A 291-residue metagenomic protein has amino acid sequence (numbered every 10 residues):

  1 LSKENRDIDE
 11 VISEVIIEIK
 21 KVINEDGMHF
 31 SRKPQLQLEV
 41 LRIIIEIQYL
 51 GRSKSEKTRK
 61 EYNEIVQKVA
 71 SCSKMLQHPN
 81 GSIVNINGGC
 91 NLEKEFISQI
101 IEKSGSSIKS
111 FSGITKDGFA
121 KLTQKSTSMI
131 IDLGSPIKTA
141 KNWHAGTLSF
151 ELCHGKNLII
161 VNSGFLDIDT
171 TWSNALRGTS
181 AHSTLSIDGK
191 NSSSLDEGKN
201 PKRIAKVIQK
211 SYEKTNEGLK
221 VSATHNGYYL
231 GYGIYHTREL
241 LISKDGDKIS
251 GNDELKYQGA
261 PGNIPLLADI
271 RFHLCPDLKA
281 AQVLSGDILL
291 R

Functional and structural regions predicted by a protein language model:
L1-R6: Structured, charged N-terminal subsegments at the starts of enzyme catalytic cores and at intra-chain domain/subunit
D7, V11, V15, K33-V40 (+2 more regions): Secondary-structure capping and boundary motifs in well-ordered enzyme cores
D9-S13, E56-I65, V283-I288: Short alpha-helical "patches" and their helix-cap loops
E14-K21, C72, L76: Residue position in alpha-helical solenoids
I16-R32: Acidic/His metal-coordination segments adjacent to aromatic residues that form catalytic metal sites in metalloenzymes
E18, E102-G105, N191: Short, charged, low-hydrophobicity "junction" segments
G27-D167: Carbohydrate-active enzyme catalytic cores, enriched for enzymes that act on polyanionic acidic polysaccharides
S110-L289: Non-catalytic C-terminal accessory modules of carbohydrate-active enzymes
